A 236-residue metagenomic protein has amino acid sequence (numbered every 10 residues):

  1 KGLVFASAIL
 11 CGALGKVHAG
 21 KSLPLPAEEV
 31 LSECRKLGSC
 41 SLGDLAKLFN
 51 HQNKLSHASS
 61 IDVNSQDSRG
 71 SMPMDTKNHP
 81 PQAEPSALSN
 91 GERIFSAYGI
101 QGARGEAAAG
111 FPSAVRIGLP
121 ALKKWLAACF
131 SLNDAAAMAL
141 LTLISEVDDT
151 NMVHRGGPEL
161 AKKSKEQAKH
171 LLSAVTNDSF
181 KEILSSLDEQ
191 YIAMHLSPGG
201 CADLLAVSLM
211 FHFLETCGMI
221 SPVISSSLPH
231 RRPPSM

Functional and structural regions predicted by a protein language model:
K1-I9, M194-L209: Conserved phosphate/anionic-ligand binding catalytic regions in large, soluble enzymes, centered on
G2-E189, H212-M236: Phosphate-rich cofactor/ligand-interacting catalytic cores and adjacent structured alpha/beta frameworks
